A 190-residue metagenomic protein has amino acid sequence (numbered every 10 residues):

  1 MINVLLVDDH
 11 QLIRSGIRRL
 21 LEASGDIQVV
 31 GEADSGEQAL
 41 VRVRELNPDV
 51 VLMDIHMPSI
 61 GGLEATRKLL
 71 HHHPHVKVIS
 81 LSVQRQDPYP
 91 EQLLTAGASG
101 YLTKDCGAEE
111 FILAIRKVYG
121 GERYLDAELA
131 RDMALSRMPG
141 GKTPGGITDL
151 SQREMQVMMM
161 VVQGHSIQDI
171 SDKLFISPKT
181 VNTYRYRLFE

Functional and structural regions predicted by a protein language model:
D8, D54, S82: Active-site residues of response regulator receiver
I13, P58: The feature encodes the CheY-like receiver
S35-Q38, I60-E64: Acidic catalytic/metal-coordinating carboxylates
V41, L63-H75: Short amphipathic alpha-helix used as the core "switch/output" element in two-component signaling
D49-V51, I55-H56: The short loop immediately C-terminal to the conserved phospho-acceptor aspartate in CheY-like receiver
H75-R85: A short, hydrophobic beta-strand element within the central beta-sheet of small alpha/beta folds
P88-T95, S99-Q156: Short, flexible helix-to-coil linker/hinge segments that flank and couple to helix-turn-helix
S166-E190: Recognition helix of helix-turn-helix DNA-binding domains
